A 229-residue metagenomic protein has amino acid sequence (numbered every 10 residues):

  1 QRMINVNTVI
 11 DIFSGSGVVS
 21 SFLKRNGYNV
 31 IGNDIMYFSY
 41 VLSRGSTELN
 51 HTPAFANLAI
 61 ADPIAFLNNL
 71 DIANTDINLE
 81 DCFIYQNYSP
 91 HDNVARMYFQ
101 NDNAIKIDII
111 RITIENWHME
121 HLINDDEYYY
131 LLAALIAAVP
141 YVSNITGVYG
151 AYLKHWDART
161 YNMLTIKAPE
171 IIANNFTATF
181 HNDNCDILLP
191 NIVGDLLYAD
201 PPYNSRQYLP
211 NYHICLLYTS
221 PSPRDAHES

Functional and structural regions predicted by a protein language model:
Q1-I4: S-adenosyl-L-methionine
N7-I12: Conserved class I S-adenosyl-L-methionine
S16-I64: SAM cofactor-binding core of SAM-dependent methyltransferases, primarily the Rossmann-like beta-alpha-beta module
V18, Y88-Y212, R224: SAM-dependent nucleic-acid methyltransferase catalytic core
N26, E48-L49, L209, H213-L217: Glycine-rich, phosphate-binding/catalytic loops in enzymes
G45-F99: Conserved phosphoryl-transfer catalytic core
Y218-S229: Single conserved hydrophobic/aromatic residue that forms the stacking wall/gate of nucleotide- or nucleobase-binding
